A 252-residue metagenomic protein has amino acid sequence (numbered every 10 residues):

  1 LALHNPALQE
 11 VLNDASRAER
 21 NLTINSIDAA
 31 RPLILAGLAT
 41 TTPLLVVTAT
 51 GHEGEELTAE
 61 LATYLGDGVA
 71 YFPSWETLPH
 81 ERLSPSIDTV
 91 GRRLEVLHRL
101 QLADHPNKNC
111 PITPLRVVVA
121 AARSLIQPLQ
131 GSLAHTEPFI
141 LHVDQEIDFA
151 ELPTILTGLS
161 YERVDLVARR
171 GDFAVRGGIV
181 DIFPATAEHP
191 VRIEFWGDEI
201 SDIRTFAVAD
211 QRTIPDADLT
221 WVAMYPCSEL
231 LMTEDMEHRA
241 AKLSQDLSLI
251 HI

Functional and structural regions predicted by a protein language model:
L1-I250: ASCE RecA-like P-loop NTPase motor cores that couple ATP hydrolysis to mechanical translocation on nucleic acids
